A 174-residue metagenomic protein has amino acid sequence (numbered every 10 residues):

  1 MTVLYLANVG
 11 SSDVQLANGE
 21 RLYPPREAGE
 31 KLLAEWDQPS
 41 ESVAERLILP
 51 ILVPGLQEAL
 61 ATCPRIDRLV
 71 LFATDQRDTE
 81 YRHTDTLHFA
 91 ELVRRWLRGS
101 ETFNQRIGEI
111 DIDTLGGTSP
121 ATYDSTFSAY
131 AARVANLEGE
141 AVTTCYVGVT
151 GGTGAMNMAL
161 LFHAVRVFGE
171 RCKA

Functional and structural regions predicted by a protein language model:
M1-Y146, A155-A174: Long, low-complexity, Lys/Arg-enriched
G151-G152: Hydrophobic/aromatic interaction determinants used to assemble and anchor large protein complexes
